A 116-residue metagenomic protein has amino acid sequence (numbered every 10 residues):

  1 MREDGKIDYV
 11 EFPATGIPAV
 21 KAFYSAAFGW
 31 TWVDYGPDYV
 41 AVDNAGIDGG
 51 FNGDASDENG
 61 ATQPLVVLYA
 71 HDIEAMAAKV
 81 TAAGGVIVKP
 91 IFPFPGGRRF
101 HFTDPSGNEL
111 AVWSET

Functional and structural regions predicted by a protein language model:
M1-E3, F12, G85-T116: Vicinal oxygen chelate
M1-K21, D48, P64-V66, T116: N-terminal beta-strand motif that seeds the catalytic metal site of vicinal oxygen chelate
K6-V42: N-terminal first-folded block
I7-T15, S56-T81, R98-T103: Vicinal oxygen chelate
G16, D38, I47, D72-I73 (+1 more regions): A generic "binding-loop/recognition-motif" signal
V20-Y24, V80, G107: Conserved active-site tyrosine of GNAT-family acetyltransferases
W30-Q63, E109-E115: Conserved short beta-strand elements that form part of the metal-binding/catalytic scaffold of enzyme active sites
